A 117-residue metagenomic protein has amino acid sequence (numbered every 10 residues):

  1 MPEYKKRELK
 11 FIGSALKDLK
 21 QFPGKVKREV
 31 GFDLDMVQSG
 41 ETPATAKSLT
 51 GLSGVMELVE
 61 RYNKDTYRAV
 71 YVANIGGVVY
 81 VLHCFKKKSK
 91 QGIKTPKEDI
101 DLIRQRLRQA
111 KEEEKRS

Functional and structural regions predicted by a protein language model:
M1-T66, I75-V78, K88-S117: Basic, Lys/Arg-enriched alpha-helical interface segments
A69-Y71: Hydrophobic/aromatic beta-strand elements that line small-molecule binding cavities or substrate pockets in beta-rich
Y80-H83: Conserved catalytic cores of phosphodiester-cleaving nucleases, focusing on short active-site segments
